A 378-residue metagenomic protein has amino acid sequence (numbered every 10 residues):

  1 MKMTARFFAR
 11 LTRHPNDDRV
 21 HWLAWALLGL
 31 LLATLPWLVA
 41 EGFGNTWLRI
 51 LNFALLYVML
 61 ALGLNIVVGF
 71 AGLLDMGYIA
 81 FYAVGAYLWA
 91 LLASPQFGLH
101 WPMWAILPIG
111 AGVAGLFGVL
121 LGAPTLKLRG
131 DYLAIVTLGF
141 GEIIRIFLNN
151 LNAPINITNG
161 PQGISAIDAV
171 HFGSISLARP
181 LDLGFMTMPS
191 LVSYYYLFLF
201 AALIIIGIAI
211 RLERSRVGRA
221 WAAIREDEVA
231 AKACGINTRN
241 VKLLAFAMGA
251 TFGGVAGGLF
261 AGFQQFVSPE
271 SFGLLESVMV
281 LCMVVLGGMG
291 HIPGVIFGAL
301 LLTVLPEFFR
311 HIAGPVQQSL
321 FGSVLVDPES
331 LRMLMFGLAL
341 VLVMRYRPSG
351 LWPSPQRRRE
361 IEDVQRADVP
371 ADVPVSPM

Functional and structural regions predicted by a protein language model:
K2-M378: Transmembrane alpha-helices and adjacent helix-loop boundaries
